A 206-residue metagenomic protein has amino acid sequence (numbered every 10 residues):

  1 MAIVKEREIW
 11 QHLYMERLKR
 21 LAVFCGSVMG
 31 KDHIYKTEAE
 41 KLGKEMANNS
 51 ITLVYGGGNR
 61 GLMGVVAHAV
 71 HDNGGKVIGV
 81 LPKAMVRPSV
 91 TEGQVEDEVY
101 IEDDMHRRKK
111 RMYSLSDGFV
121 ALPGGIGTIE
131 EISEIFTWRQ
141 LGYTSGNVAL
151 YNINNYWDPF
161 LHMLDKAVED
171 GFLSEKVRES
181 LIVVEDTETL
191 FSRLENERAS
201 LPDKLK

Functional and structural regions predicted by a protein language model:
I3-V4, I9-L115, N154-E188, S192-R193 (+1 more regions): A cross-family phosphate/adenosyl-ligand binding-site feature
G57, L81, E102-D103, L122-G124 (+3 more regions): Short beta->alpha connector loops at strand-helix junctions that form conserved, small/polar/Pro-enriched
H71, W138-G146, F172-S174: Arginine/glycine-rich "motif VI" loop of SF2 helicases in the C-terminal RecA-like domain
R107-L141, A149, A199-K206: Active-site/ligand-binding-proximal alpha/beta "capping" segment
